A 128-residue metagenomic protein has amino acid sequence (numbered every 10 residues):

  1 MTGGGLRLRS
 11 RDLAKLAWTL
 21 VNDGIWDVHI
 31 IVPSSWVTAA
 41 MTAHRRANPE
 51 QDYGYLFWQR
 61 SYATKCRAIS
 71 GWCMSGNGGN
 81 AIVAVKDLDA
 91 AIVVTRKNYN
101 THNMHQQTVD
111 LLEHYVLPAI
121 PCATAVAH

Functional and structural regions predicted by a protein language model:
M1-R7, W58-R60: Carbohydrate-binding/catalytic loop surfaces
G4, I30-V37: A solvent-exposed, acidic/Ser-Thr-rich amphipathic alpha-helical stretch
G4-I25, N80-K97: Active-site-proximal alpha-helical segments within enzyme catalytic domains
G5-R9, H29, A47-P49: Short, conserved, surface-exposed binding loops centered on an aromatic residue
A14-V21, V37, M41, W58 (+3 more regions): Non-transmembrane alpha-helical segments in soluble domains of secreted/periplasmic/extracellular proteins
G24-P33, N48, N103: Structural helix-adjacent loops and short alpha-helical linkers that scaffold large soluble proteins
T38-T95: Active-site Gly/Thr loop motif
M74-H128: Structured C-terminal helix/loop/strand segments within mature extracytoplasmic catalytic/sensor domains
